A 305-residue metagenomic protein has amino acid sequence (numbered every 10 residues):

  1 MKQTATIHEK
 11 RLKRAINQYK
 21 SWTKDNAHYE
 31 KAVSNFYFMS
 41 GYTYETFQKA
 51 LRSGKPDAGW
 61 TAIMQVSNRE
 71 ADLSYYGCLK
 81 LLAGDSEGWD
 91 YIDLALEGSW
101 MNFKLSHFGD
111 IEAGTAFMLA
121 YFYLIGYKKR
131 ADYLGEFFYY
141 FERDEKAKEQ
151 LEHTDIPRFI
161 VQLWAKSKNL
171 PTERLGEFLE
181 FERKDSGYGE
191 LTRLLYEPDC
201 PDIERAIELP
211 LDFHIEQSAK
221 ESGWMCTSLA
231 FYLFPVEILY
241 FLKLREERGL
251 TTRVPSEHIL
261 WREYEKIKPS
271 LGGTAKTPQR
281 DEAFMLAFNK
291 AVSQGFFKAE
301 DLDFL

Functional and structural regions predicted by a protein language model:
M1-Y29, T46, L163-L305: Terminal, non-catalytic domain-edge segments
R11-D212: Eukaryote-skewed repeat-based solenoidal scaffolds used as protein-protein interaction platforms, primarily
